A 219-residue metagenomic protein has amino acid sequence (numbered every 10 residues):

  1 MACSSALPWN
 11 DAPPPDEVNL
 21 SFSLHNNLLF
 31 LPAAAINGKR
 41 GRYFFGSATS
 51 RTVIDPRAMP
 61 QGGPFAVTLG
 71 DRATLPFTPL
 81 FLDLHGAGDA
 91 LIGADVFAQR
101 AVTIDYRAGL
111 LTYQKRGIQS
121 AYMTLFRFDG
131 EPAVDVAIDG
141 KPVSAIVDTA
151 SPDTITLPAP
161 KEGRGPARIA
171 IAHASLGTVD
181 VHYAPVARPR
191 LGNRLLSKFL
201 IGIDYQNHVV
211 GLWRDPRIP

Functional and structural regions predicted by a protein language model:
A2-P219: Pepsin/retropepsin-fold aspartyl endopeptidases
